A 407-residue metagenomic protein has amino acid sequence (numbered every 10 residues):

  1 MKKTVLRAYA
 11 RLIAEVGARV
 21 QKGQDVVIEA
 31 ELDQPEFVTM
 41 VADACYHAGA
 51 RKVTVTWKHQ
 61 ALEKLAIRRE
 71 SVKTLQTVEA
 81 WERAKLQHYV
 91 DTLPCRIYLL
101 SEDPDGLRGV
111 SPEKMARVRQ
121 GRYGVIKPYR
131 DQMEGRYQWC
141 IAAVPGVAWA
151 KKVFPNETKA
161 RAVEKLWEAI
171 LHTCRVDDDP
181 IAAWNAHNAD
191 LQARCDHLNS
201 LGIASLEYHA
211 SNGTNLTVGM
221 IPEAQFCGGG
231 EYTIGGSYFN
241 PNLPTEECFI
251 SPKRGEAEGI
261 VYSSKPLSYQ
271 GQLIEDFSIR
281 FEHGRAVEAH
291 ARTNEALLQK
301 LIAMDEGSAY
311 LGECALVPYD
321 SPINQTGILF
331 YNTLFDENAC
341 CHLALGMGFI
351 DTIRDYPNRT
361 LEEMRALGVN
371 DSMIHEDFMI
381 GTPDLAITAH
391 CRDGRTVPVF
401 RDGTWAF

Functional and structural regions predicted by a protein language model:
M1-E258, A389, R395-P398, W405-F407: Active-site bordering "gate/hinge" segments that shape substrate access to catalytic or cofactor-binding pockets
R11, N199-L201, Q270-Q272, G307 (+2 more regions): Short solvent-exposed loop/turn micro-motifs enriched in small/polar/acidic residues
A14-V16, R194-C195, A204-L206, C248-S251 (+4 more regions): Generic recognition of flexible, low-complexity loop/linker segments
I250-E306: Long, well-ordered mid-to-C-terminal structural blocks that present hydrophobic/aromatic surfaces
E256-E258, I274-D276, H283, A309-E313 (+3 more regions): Active-site lining segments that contact anionic ligands and/or coordinate catalytic metals
A286-P357: Dual-mode signal for accessory low-complexity, basic/Gly-rich regions
E362-F407: Extended hydrophobic packing segments that form well-structured cores
